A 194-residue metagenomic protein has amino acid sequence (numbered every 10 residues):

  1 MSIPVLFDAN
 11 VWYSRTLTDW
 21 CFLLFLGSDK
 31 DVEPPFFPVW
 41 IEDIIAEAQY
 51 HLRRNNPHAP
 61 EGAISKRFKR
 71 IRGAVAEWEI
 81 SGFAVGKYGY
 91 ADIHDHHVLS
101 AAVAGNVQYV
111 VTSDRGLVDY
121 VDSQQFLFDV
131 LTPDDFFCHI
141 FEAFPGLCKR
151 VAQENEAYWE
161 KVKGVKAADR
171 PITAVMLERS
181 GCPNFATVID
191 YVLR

Functional and structural regions predicted by a protein language model:
P4-F7, L17-N55: PIN/NYN-family metal-dependent endoribonuclease catalytic core
L6-A9, T112: Short hydrophobic beta-strand that contains or immediately precedes a catalytic carboxylate
W12-S14: Catalytic P-loop NTPase motifs of RecA-like helicase/translocase cores
E33-P35, V75-E77, V107, L127: A generic structural signal for alpha->beta connector loops
V39-G82, N155-V175: PIN-domain endoribonuclease scaffold, especially VapC-family toxins
V85-A91: Short, flexible loop segments at the rims of nucleotide/cofactor-binding pockets, characterized by
D95-D129: Acidic, metal-binding active-site segment of PIN/NYN-like and related structure-specific nucleases
R115-R194: Acidic, PIN/NYN-like endoribonuclease modules and their adjacent C-terminal/linker elements
